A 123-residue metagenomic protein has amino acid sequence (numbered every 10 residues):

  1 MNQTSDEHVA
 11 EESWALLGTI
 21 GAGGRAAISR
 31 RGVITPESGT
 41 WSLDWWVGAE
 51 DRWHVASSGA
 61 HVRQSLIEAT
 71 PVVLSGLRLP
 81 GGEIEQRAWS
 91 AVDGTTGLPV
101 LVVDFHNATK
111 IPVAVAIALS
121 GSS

Functional and structural regions predicted by a protein language model:
M1-S123: Terminal accessory carbohydrate-recognition/targeting modules of carbohydrate-active enzymes
